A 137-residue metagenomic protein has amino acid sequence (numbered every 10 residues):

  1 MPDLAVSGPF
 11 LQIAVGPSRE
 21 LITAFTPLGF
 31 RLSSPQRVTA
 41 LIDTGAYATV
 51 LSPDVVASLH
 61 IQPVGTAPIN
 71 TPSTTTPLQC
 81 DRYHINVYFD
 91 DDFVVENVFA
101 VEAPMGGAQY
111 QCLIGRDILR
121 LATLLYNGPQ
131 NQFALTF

Functional and structural regions predicted by a protein language model:
M1-F137: Pepsin/retropepsin-fold aspartyl endopeptidases
